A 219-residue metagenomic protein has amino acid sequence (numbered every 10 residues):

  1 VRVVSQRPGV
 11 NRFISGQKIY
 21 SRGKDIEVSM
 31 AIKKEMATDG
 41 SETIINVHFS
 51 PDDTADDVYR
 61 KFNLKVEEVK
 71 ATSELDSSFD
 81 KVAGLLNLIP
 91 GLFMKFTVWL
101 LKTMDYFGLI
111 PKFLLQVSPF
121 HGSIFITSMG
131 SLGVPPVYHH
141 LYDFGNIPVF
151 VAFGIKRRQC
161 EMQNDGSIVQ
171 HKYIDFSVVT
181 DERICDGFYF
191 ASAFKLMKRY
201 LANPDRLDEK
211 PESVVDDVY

Functional and structural regions predicted by a protein language model:
V1-Y219: C-terminal catalytic/motor cores of large multi-domain enzyme assemblies
